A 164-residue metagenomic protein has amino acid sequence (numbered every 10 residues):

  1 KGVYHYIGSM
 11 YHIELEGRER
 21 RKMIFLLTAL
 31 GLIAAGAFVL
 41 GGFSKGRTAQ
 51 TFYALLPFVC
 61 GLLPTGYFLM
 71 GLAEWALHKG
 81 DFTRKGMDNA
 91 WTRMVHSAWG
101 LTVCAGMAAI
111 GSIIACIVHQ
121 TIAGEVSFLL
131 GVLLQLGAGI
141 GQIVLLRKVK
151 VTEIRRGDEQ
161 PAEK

Functional and structural regions predicted by a protein language model:
K1-R21, F82-M87: Cytosolic juxtamembrane N-terminal segments of multi-pass membrane proteins
F25-S44, C60-L63, G100-S112: Canonical alpha-helical transmembrane segments of integral membrane proteins
G41-F52, I117-G124: Helix-coil boundary and interhelical linker segments in multi-pass alpha-helical membrane proteins
A49-G66, L130-L133: Alpha-helical transmembrane segments
L62-F82, I143-K150: Membrane-water interface of transmembrane alpha-helices
D81-A98: Short membrane-interface loop/juxtamembrane segments of multi-pass integral membrane proteins
V103-G131: Alpha-helical transmembrane segments and their membrane-interface junctions in multi-pass membrane proteins
G139-E163: Cytosolic juxtamembrane helix at the C-terminal end of the final transmembrane segment
